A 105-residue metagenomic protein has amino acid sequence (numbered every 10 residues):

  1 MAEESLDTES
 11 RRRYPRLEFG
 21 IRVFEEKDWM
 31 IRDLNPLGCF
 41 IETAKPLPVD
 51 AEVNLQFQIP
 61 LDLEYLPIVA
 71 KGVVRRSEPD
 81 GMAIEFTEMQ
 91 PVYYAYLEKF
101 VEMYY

Functional and structural regions predicted by a protein language model:
M1-P36, A44, E102-Y105: N-terminal helix initiation/capping motif
A2-E4, R13, G81-Y105: C-terminal output/interaction extensions
F24-E26, E64-A70: Short coil-to-beta-strand transition motifs
I31, G72-V74: Conserved hydrophobic positions within beta-strands
P36, S77-M82: Short, conserved beta-turn/loop elements at beta-strand boundaries and strand-helix junctions
E42-P48: Short, surface-exposed secondary-structure edge patches
D50-E52: Loop/turn positions that initiate beta-strands
I59-L63: Short, charged beta-turn/beta-strand-edge "cap" motif at the junction between a beta-strand and an adjacent loop
